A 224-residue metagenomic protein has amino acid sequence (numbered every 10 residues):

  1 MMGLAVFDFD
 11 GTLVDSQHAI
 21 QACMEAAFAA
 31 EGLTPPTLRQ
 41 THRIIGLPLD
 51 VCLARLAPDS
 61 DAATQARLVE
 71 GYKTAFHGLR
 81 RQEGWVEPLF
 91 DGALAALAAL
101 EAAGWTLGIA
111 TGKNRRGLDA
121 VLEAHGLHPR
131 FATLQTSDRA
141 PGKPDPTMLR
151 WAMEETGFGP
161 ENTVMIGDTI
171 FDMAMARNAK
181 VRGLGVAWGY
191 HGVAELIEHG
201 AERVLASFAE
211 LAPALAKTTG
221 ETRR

Functional and structural regions predicted by a protein language model:
M1-G3, E101, N114-R115, D119-R224: Asp-based, Mg2+/Mn2+-dependent phosphohydrolase catalytic module
M1-R43: Active-site neighborhood of HAD-like aspartate-dependent phosphohydrolases
I20-Q21, L49-D50, Q65, V69 (+4 more regions): A general structural signal for well-ordered alpha-helical segments in protein cores
A29, L56, P144: Predominantly soluble domains enriched in secretory-pathway, periplasmic, or organellar proteins
L33-T34, S60, L127, F158: Helix N-cap/coil-helix junction residues
I45-L79, D91-A99: A metal-dependent, Asp-based hydrolase signature
G78-I109, R115-D119, P146: Short, acidic loop-to-helix structural element flanking the phosphoryl-transfer center in phosphate-processing enzymes
